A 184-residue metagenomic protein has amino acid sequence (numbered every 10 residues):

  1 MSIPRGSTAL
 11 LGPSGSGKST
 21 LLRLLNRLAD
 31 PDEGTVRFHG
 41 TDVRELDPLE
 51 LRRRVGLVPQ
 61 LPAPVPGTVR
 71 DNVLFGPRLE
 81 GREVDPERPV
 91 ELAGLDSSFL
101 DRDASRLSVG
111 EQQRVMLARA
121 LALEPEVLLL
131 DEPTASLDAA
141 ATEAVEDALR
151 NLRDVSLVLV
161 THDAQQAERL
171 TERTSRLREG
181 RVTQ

Functional and structural regions predicted by a protein language model:
N26: Helix-to-loop junction immediately C-terminal to a conserved catalytic motif
D42-G56, L152: ABC ATPase NBD coupling module
L61-D71: Conserved catalytic motifs of ABC-family nucleotide-binding domains
E83-F99: Conserved ABC ATPase "signature" region
D103-L107, E111: Conserved ABC ATPase signature
L117: Hydrophobic anchor residue at the start of the ABC signature
L128-E132: Catalytic Walker B motif of ABC-type/P-loop ATPase nucleotide-binding domains
